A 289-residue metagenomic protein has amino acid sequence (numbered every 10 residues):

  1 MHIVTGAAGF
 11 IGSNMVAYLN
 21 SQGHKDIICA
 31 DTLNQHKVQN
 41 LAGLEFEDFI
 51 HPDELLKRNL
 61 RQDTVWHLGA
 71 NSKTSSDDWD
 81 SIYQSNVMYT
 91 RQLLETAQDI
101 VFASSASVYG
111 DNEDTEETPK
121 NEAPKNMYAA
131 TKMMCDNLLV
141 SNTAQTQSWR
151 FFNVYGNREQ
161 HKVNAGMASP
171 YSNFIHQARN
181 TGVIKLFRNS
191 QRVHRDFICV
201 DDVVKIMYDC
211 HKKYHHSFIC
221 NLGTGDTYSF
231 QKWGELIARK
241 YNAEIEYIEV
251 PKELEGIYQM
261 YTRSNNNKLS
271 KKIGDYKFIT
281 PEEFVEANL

Functional and structural regions predicted by a protein language model:
I3-Q22: N-terminal Rossmann NAD(P)H-binding glycine-rich loop of SDR-like oxidoreductase domains
G43, P52-S85: NAD(P)H-binding glycine-rich loop region in Rossmannoid oxidoreductase-like domains and their noncatalytic homologs
H67, R91-M127, Q147: Conserved Rossmann-fold NAD(P)-dependent oxidoreductase catalytic core, especially the SDR/UDP-sugar
T74-Y89, E116-P124: Short alpha-helical oligomerization interface
S104-S105, D136-Q160, K185, I245: Conserved beta-loop-beta element that borders a ligand/cofactor-binding pocket
Y109-G110, N126-M127, Q147-S169: Flexible, glycine-rich beta-alpha linker
A123-F152, H176-N180: Active-site Tyr-X1-5-Lys
A178-L289: C-terminal substrate-binding subdomain of Rossmann-fold SDR/epimerase-dehydratase oxidoreductases
